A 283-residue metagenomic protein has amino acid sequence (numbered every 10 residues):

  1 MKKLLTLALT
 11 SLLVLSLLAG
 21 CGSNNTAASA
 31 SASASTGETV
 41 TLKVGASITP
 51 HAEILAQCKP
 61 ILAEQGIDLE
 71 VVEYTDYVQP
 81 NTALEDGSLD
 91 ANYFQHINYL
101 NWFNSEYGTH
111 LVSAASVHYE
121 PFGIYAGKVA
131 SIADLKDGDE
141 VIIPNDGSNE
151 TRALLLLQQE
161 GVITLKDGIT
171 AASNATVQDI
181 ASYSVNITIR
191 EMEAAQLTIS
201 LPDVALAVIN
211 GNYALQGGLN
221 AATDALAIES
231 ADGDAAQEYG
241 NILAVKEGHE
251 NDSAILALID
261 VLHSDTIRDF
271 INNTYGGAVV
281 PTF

Functional and structural regions predicted by a protein language model:
M1-T41, F283: Short, low-complexity disordered leader/linker segments with a strong preference for bacterial N-terminal type II
G37-T49, I67-E73, E140-V141: Short, well-ordered beta-strand elements
T49, T75-Y77, G87, A91-N101 (+4 more regions): Beta->alpha turn/N-cap motifs
V71-T82, T170-I199: Short helix-initiation/N-cap motifs at beta->coil->alpha
W102-A114, V129, D203, V208 (+1 more regions): Ligand-binding "clamshell"
A114-I163, R268: A conserved helix-loop-strand patch within extracytoplasmic ligand-binding domains of the periplasmic binding
P121-A133, Y239-D252: A bilobed periplasmic-binding-protein/Venus flytrap-type ligand-binding module shared by bacterial periplasmic
T151-Q158, L262-T282: Periplasmic-binding protein-like
